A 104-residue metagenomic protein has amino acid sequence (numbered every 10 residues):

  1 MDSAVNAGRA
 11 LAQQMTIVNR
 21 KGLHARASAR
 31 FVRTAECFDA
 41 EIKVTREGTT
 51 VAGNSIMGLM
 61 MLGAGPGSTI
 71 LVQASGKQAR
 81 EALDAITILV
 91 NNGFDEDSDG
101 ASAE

Functional and structural regions predicted by a protein language model:
M1-L11, T45-E47, I56, A101-E104: N-terminal loops that bind phosphate or other acidic moieties and the adjacent beta-alpha structural core
D2-V5, A29, R33, G65 (+2 more regions): Long, contiguous binding/interaction regions
N6, N19, N54, N91-N92: Detector for Asparagine
T16-P66, A74, R80: Compact, glycine-rich, soluble single-domain proteins
S68-T69, Q73-A103: C-terminal structural segments of small proteins and small subunits
